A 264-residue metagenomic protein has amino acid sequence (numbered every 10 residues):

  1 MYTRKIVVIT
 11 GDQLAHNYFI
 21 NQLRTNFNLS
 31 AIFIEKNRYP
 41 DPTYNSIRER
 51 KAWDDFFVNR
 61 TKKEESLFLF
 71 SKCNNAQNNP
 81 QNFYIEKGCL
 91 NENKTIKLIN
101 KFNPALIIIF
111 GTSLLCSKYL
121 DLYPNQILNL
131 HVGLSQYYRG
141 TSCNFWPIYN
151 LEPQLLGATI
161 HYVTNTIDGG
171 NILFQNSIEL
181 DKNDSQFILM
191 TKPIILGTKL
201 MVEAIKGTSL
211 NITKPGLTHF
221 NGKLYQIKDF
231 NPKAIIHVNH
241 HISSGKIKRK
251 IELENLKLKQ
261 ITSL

Functional and structural regions predicted by a protein language model:
M1-L264: One-carbon transfer enzymes
